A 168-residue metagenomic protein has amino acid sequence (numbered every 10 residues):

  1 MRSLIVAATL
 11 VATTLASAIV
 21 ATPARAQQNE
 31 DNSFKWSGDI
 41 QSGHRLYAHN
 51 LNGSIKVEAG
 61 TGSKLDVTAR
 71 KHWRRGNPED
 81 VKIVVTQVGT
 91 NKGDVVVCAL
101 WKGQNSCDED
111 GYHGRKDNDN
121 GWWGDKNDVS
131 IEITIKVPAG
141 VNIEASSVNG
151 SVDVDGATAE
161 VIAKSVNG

Functional and structural regions predicted by a protein language model:
M1-A7: Positively charged n-region of N-terminal signal peptides that target proteins for export
A7-A18: Bacterial N-terminal signal peptides
T22-H49, S54-S146, D153-T158, I162-K164: Acidic (Asp/Glu) and glycine-rich low-complexity loops/linkers that are typically intrinsically disordered
